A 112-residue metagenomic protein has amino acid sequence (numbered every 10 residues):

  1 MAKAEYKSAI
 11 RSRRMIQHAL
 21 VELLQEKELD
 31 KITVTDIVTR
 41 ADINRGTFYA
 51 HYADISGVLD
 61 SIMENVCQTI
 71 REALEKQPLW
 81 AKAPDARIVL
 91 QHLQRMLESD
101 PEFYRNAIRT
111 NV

Functional and structural regions predicted by a protein language model:
M1-A2, P78-E98, E102: Primarily secretory-pathway and cell-envelope proteins
M1-A9: N-terminal intrinsically disordered/low-complexity leader segments
R11-E22, E26, R40, G57-Q77 (+2 more regions): Alpha-helical structural segments
M15, T47-Y49, F103: Residues in the helix-turn-helix
L23-G57: Helix-turn-helix
H51, V58-S61, N106-A107: Residues that scaffold the ATP/ADP-binding catalytic core of kinase and kinase-like folds
E72, K76-Q77, P101-V112: Short secondary-structure transition hinges
